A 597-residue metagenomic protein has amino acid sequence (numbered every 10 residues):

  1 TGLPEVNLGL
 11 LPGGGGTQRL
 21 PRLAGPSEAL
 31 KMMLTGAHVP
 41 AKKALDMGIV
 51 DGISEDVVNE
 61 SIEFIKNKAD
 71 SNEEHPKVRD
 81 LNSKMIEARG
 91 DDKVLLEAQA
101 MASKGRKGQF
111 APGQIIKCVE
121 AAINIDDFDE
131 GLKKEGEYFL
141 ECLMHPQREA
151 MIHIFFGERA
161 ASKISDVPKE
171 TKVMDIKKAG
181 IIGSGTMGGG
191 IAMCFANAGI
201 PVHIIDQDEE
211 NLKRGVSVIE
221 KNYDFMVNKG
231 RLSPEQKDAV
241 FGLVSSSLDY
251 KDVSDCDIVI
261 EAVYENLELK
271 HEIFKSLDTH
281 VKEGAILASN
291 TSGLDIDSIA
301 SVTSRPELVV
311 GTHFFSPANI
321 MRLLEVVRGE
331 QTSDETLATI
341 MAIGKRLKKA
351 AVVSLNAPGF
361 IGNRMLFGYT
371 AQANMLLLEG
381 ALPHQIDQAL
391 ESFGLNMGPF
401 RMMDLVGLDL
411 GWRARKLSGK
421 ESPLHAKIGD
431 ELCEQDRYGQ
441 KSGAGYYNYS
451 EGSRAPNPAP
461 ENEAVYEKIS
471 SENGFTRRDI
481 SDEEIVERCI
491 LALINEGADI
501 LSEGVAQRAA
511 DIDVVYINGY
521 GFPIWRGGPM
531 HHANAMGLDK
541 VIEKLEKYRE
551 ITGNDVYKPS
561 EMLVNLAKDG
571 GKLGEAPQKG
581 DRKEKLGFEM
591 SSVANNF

Functional and structural regions predicted by a protein language model:
T1-F597: N-terminal glycine-rich phosphate-binding loop for ADP-containing cofactors
